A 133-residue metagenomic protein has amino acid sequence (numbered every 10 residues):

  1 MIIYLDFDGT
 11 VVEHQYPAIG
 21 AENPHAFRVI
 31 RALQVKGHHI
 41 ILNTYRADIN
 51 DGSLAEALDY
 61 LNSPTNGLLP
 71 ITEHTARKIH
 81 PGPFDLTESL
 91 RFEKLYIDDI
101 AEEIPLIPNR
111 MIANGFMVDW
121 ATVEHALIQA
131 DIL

Functional and structural regions predicted by a protein language model:
M1-R77, P81-D85: Alpha-helical substrate-recognition element adjacent to the catalytic core
H39, G52-L133: C-terminal cap/substrate-recognition subdomain and adjoining C-terminal extension of metal-dependent phosphatase-like
